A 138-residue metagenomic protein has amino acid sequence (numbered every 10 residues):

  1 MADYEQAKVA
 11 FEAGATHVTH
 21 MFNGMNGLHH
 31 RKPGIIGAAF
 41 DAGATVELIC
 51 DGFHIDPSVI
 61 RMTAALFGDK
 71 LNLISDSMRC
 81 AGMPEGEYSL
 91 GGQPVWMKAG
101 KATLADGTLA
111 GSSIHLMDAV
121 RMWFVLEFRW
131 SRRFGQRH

Functional and structural regions predicted by a protein language model:
M1-D3, G52-I55: Short beta->alpha connector loops
M1-P33, G82-M83: Histidine/acidic-residue-rich, glycine-tolerant segments that coordinate divalent metal ions
V9-A10, I35, V59-M62: A short acidic, amphipathic alpha-helical/loop segment
R31, I55-S58: Short, conserved clusters of charged catalytic residues that mark active-site and nucleotide-handling motifs
G34-L48, G52, A64-H138: His/Asp/Glu-enriched, well-ordered alpha-helical/loop segment that forms or immediately abuts the divalent-metal
